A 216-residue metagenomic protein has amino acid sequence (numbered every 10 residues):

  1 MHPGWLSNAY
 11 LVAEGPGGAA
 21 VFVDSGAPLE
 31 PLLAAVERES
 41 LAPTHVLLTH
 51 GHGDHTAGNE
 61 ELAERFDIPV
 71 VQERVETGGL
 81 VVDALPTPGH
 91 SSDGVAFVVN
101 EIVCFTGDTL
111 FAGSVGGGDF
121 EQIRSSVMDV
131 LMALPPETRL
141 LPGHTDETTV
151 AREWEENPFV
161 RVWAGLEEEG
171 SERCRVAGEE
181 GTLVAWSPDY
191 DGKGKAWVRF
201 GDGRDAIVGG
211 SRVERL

Functional and structural regions predicted by a protein language model:
M1-E39, A96-G107: Conserved beta-strand hairpin/beta-sheet module of binuclear metal-dependent hydrolase folds, prominently
H2, S25-P28, G51, H90-S91 (+5 more regions): Active-site metal-binding loops of divalent metal-dependent hydrolases
L11, V75-V99, C104: Core dinuclear metal-dependent hydrolase active-site scaffold
V12, D24, H50, L62 (+5 more regions): Divalent metal-coordination and catalytic microenvironments
A20, V46, V81, V103-C104 (+1 more regions): Hydrophobic "anchor" residues on beta-strands that sit immediately upstream of conserved functional sites
L29-E73: Active-site metal-binding motif and surrounding structural segment of the metallo-beta-lactamase
V46-T56, L85-D93, L140-T148: Histidine-centered catalytic micro-motifs
S125-L140, T145-L216: Accessory terminal helices/loops
